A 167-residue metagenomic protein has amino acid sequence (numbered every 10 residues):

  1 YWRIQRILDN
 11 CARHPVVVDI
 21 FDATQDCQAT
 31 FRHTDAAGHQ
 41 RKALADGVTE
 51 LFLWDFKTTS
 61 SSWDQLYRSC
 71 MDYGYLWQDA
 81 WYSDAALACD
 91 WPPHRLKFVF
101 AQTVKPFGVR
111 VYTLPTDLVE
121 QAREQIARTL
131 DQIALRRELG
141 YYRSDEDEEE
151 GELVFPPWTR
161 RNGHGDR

Functional and structural regions predicted by a protein language model:
Y1-L44, R143-E152, G163: Metal-dependent nuclease catalytic cores that hydrolyze phosphodiester bonds in DNA/RNA, characterized by
R3, D19, D72-L76, I126: Short linear motifs at secondary-structure transitions and domain/linker junctions
H14, S62-D64, P115, P156: Alpha-helix initiation/capping motif
H14-F21, T49-L53, L87-H94: Secondary-structure boundary elements
F31-L76: Non-catalytic protein-protein interaction segments used by genome-maintenance enzymes to assemble and couple activities
M71-Y73, W81-R167: Metal-dependent nuclease catalytic regions and adjoining charged, substrate-binding loops involved in nucleic-acid end
